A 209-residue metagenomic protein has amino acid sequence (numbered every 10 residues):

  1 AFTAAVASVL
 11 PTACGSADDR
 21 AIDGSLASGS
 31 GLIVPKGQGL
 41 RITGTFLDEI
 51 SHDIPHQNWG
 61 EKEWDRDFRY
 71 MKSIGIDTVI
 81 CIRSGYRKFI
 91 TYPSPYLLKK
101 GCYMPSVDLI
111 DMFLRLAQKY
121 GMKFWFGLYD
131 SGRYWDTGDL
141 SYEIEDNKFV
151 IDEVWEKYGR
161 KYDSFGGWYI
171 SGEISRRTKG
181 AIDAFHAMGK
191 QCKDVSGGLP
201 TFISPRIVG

Functional and structural regions predicted by a protein language model:
A1-S16: N-terminal export signals
G15-A27: Bacterial Sec signal peptide processing site at the extreme N-terminus
G24-D77, I82: Boundary/entry segment of secreted carbohydrate-active catalytic domains
L40-G44, T78, G121-W125, S164-Y169 (+1 more regions): Structural preference for beta-strand elements that scaffold enzyme active sites
D48-E61, P93-S106, Y134-E145, Y169-K179 (+1 more regions): The substrate-binding groove and active-site-proximal loops of carbohydrate-active enzymes, especially glycoside
E61-S73, D77-D130, A181-P200: Aromatic-lined substrate-binding rim segments of carbohydrate-active enzymes
P105-Y120, D139-G166: An active-site-proximal structural segment forming one wall of the substrate-binding cleft that immediately precedes
Y129-W135, I151-A181: Active-site groove signature of glycoside hydrolases
